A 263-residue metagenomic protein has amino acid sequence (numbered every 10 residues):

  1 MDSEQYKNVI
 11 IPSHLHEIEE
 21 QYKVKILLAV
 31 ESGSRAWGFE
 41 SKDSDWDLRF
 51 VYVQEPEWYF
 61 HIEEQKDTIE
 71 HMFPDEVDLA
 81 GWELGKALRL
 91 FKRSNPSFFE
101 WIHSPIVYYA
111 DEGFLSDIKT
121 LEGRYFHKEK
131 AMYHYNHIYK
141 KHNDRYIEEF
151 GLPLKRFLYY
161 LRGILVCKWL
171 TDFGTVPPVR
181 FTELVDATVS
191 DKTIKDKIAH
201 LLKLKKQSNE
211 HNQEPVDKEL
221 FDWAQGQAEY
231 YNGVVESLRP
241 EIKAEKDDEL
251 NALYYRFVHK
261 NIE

Functional and structural regions predicted by a protein language model:
M1-V30: Helical scaffold of the NTase/Pol beta-like nucleotidyltransferase catalytic core
Y6-I11, L79, E83, G113 (+1 more regions): Soluble or luminal CAZymes and related metallo-dependent hydrolases
H14, V24, R89, K119 (+1 more regions): Conserved NTP-donor binding/palm subdomain of two-metal-ion nucleotidyltransferases/polymerases, i.e., the charged
L28-E31, E100, L170-D172, P177: A structural signal for short, well-ordered beta-strand segments and their strand-loop junctions that often border
G33-P74: Catalytic metal-binding acidic patch
H61-K140: A basic- and aromatic-enriched beta-loop-alpha substructure that forms the phosphate/nucleotide- and DNA/RNA-contacting
S116-K246: Conserved nucleotidyltransferase catalytic core and NTase-mimicking acidic/glycine-rich helix/loop elements in nucleic
R239-E263: Acidic, carboxylate-rich catalytic segments that either coordinate divalent cations
